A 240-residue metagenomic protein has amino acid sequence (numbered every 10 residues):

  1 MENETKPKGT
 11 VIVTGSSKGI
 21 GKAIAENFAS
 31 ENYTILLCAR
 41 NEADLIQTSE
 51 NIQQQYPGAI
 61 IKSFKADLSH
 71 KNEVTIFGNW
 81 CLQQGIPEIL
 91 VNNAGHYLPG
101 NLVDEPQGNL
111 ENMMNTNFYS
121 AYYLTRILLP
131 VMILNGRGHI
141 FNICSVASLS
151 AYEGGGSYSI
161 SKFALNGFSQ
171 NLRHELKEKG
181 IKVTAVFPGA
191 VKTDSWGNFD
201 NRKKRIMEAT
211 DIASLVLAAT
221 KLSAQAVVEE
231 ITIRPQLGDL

Functional and structural regions predicted by a protein language model:
S17-G19: Conserved glycine-rich cofactor-binding loop
E31-Q47: Conserved glycine-rich Rossmann-like NAD(P)H-binding loop of the short-chain dehydrogenase/reductase
F64-I76, Q107: The beta1-alpha1 cofactor-binding region of Rossmann-like NAD(H)/NADP(H)-dependent oxidoreductases
N101-L102, N109-E111: Substrate-binding pocket helix/loop in short-chain dehydrogenase/reductase
T125, S161: Active-site helix of classical SDR
S145: Residue(s) in the substrate-gating loop at a strand-loop-helix junction that position the organic substrate next
A185, N201-L240: C-terminal helical subdomain
